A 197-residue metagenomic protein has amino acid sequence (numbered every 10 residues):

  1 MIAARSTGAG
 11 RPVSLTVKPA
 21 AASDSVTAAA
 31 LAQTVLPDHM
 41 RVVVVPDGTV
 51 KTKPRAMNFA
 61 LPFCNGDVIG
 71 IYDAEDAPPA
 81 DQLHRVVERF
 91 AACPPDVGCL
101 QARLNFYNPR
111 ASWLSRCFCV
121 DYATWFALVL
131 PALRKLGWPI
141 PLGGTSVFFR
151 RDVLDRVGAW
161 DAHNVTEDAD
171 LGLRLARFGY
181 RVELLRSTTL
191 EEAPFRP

Functional and structural regions predicted by a protein language model:
I2-T49, F90-A91: Acidic donor-binding segment of Leloir-type glycosyltransferases
G10-P12, G137, G179: Glycine-centered short loops/turns at secondary-structure junctions
V35-G66, A80-V165, A176: Long helical/loop segments within the catalytic core of UDP-sugar-dependent glycosyltransferases, especially the large
I69: Short aromatic/hydrophobic "clamp" motif used to bind/position activated sugar donors
Y72-A74: Active-site acidic Asp-centered loop
G144, L184, E191-R196: Catalytic cores of eukaryotic secretory-pathway lumenal/extracellular enzymes that build and remodel glycoconjugates
V165-L171: Acidic donor-binding loop at a coil-to-helix junction in glycosyltransferase catalytic cores that engages
G172-L190: Catalytic donor-sugar/metal-binding loop of nucleotide-sugar-dependent glycosyltransferases
